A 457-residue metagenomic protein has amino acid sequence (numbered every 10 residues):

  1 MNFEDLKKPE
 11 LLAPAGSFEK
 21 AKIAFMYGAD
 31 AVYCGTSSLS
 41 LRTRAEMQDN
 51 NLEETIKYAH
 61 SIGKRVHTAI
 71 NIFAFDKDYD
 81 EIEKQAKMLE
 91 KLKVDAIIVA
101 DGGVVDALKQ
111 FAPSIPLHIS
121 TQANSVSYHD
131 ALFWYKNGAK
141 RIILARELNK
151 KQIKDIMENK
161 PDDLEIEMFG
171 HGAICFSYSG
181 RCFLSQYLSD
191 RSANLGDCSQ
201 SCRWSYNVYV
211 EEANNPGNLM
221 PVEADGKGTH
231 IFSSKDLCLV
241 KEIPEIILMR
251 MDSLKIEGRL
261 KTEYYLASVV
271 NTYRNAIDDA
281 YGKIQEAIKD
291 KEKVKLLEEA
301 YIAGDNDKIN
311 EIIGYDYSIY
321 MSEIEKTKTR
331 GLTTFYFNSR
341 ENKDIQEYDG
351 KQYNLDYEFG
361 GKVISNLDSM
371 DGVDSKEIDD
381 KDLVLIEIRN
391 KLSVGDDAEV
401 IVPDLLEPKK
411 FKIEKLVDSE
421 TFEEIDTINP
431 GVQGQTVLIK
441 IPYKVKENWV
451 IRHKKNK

Functional and structural regions predicted by a protein language model:
M1-A15, K20-M26, A31-C34, S38-L41 (+7 more regions): Surface-exposed amphipathic alpha-helical tracts and adjacent flexible/coil segments at the periphery of soluble enzymes
A15, N50, D80, V99 (+2 more regions): Residue-level recognition of alpha-helix initiation/capping sites
A21, L52-T55, G102-A107, Y128-D130 (+1 more regions): Short, charged beta->alpha transition segments
R42-Y58: Glycine-rich, positively charged N-terminal anion/phosphate-binding segment
D80-S120, S125, L132: Well-ordered mid-protein domain cores that form the structural environment of catalytic cofactors
I97-A100, Q122-V126, K140, L144-L148 (+1 more regions): Short, well-structured alpha-helical patches and their helix-loop capping segments that border functional surfaces
